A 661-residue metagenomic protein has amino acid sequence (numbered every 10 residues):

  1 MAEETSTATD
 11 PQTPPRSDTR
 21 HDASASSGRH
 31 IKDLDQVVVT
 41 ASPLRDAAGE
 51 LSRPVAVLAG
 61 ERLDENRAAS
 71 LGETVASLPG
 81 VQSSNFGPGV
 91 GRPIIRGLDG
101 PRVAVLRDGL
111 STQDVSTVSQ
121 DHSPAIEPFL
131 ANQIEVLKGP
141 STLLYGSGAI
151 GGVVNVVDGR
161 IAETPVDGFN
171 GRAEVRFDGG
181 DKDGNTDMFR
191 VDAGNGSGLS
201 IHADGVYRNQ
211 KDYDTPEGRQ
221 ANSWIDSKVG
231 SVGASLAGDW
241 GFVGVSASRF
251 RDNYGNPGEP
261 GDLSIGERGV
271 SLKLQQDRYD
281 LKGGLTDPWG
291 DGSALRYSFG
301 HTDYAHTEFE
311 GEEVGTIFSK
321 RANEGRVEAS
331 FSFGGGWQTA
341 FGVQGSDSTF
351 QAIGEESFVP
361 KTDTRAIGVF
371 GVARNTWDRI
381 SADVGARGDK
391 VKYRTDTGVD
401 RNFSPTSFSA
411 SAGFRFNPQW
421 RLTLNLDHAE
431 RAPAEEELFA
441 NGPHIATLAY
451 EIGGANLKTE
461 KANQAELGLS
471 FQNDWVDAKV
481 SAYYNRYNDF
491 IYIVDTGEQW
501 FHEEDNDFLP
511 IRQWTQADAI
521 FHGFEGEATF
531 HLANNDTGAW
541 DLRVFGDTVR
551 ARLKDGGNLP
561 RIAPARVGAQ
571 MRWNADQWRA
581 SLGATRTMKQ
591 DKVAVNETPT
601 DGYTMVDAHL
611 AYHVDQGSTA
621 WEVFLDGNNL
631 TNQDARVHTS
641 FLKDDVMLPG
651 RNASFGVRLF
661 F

Functional and structural regions predicted by a protein language model:
E3, R20, A382, Y483-Y487 (+3 more regions): Gram-negative outer-membrane beta-barrel transporters
E3-D64, G72, G100: Short, acidic, small-residue-rich periplasmic hinge/interaction motif at the N-terminus of Gram-negative outer-membrane
G49-V57, D64-S70, S83-L130, K138-N155 (+3 more regions): Flexible, glycine/serine/threonine-rich loop segments and coil->beta-strand junctions that form periplasmic-facing
T117, N155, I161-A162, G168-R172 (+2 more regions): Periplasmic-side early beta-strands and strand-to-turn transitions of outer-membrane beta-barrels
Q210-S227, G241-L295, F299-A322, E355-S357 (+2 more regions): Flexible loop and strand-edge segments within Gram-negative outer membrane beta-barrel domains
A234-L236, P360-R486, T537-R543, Q570-R572: Structural signature of Gram-negative outer-membrane beta-barrels, strongest in the C-terminal barrel of TonB-dependent
T316-S330, G368-F370, G454-K458, Q464 (+2 more regions): Outer membrane beta-barrel strand-and-loop segments of large Gram-negative receptors, especially TonB-dependent
E430-R431, N488, I493, Y612-F661: C-terminal beta-signal and adjacent terminal beta-strands/loops of Gram-negative outer-membrane beta-barrel proteins
